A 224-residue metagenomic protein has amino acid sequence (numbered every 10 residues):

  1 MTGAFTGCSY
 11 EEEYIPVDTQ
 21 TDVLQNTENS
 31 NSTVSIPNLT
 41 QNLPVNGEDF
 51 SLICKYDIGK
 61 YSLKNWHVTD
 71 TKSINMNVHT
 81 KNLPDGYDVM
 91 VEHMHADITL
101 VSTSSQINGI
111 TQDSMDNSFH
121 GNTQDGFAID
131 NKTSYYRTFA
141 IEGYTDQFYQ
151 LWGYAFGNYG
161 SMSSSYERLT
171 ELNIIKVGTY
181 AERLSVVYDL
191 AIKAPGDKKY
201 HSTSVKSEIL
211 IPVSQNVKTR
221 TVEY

Functional and structural regions predicted by a protein language model:
A4-G7: C-terminal motif of bacterial Sec signal peptides marking the signal peptidase cleavage site
S9-E11: Bacterial signal peptide processing site
E13-C54: N-terminal leader/pro-regions and domain N-caps
K60-S73, P84-V89, N173-T179: Short, solvent-exposed beta-strand/turn "edge" segments of beta-rich domains on protein surfaces
Y87-F127: Extended low-complexity, serine/threonine- and proline-enriched intrinsically disordered segments
S114-R168: Extended, solvent-exposed segments with strong compositional bias
Y149-K206: Internal, hydrophobic beta-strand segments that form the core of beta-sheet-rich folds
P195-Y224: Short beta-strand elements
